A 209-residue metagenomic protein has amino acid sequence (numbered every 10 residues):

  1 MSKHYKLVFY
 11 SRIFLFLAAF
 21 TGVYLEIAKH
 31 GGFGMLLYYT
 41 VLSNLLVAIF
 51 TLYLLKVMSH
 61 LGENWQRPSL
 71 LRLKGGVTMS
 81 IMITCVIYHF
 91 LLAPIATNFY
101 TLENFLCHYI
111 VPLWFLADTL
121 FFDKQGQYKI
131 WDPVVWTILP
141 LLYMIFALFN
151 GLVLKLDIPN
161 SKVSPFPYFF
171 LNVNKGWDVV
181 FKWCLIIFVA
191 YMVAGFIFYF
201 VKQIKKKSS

Functional and structural regions predicted by a protein language model:
M1-L15, K205: N-terminal membrane topogenic signal
Y24-G32, S59-G62, Y88-N98: Juxtamembrane "helix-exit" motif on the non-cytosolic side of transmembrane helices
F33-V41, S69-L70, A96-H108, W131-D132: Non-cytosolic membrane-interface motifs at loop->transmembrane helix junctions
H60-L71, D123-W131: Membrane-interface helix-boundary motifs at transmembrane edges
T101-L113, K182-I186: Membrane-interface loop-to-helix entry segments
P112-Y128: Alpha-helical transmembrane segments in multipass membrane proteins, preferentially the mid-helix core
L141-Y168: Juxtamembrane non-transmembrane "cap" segments at the membrane-aqueous interface of multi-pass membrane proteins
P159-I197: Membrane-interface transmembrane-helix boundary segments in multi-pass integral membrane proteins
